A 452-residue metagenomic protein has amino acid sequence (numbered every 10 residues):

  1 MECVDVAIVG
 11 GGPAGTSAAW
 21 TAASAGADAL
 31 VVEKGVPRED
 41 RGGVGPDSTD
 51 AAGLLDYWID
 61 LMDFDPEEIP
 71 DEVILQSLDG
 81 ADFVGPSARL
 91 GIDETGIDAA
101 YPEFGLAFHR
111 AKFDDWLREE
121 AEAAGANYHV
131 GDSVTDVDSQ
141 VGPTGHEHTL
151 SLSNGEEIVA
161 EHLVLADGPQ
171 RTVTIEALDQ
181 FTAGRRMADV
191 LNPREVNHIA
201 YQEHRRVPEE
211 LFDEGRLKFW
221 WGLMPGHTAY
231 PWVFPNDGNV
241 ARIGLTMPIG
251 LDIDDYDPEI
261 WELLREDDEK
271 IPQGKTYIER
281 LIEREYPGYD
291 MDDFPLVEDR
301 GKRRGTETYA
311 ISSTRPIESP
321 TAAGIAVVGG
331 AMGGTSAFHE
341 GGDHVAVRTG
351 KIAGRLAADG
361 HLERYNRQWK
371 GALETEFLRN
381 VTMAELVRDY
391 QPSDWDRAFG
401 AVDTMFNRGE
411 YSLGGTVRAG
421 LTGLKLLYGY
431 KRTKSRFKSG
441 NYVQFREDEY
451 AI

Functional and structural regions predicted by a protein language model:
E2-V31: N-terminal Rossmann-like FAD-binding beta1-loop-alpha1 element of flavoenzymes
I8, A18, G342-N366: An active-site-proximal "capping" alpha-helix that borders the catalytic cofactor pocket
G11, E122-Y289: Predominantly flavin-linked oxidoreductase catalytic cores and closely associated redox partners
A14, P37, Q170: Conserved Rossmann-like nucleotide-cofactor binding loop
T21, A25-A27, V36-A88: N-terminal FAD cofactor-binding segment of flavoenzymes
G96-E119, E269-Q273: Short beta-strand to alpha-helix junction loop
D257-T349: FAD/FMN-dependent oxidoreductases across multiple families
R355-I452: C-terminal helical "tail/cap" subdomain of flavin- and related membrane-associated enzymes
